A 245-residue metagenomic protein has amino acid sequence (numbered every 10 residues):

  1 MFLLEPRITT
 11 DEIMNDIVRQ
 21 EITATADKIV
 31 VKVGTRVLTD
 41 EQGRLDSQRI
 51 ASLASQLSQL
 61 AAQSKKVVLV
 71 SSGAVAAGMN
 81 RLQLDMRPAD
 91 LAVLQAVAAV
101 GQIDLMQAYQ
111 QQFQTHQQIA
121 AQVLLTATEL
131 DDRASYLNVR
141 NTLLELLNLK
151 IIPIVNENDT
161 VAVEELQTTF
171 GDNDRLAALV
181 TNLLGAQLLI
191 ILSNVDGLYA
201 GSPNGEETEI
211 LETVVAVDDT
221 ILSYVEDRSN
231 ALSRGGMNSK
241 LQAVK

Functional and structural regions predicted by a protein language model:
F2, D11-K245: Nucleotide/pyrophosphate-binding catalytic subdomain
